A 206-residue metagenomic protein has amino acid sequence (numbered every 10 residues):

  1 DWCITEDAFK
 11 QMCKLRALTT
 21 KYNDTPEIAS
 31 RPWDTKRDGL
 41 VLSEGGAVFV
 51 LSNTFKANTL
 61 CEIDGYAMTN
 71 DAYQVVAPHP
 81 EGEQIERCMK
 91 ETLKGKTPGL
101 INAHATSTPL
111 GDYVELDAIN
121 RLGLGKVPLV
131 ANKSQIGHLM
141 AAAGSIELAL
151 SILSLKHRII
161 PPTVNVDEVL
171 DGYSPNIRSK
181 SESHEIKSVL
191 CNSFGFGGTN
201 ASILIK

Functional and structural regions predicted by a protein language model:
D1, L60-Y66, T97-A103, P128-K133 (+2 more regions): Beta-strand segments within the central parallel beta-sheet cores of soluble alpha/beta enzyme folds
D1-F55, A143-K206: Conserved beta-strand-centric core segments of catalytic alpha/beta enzyme folds
C3-F9, T97-G111, I119, G123-K126: Conserved beta-ketoacyl condensing-enzyme motif
M12, V50, I63, P98 (+4 more regions): Conserved small-residue
C13-I28, Y113-L129: Acidic-glycine-rich active-site phosphate/pyrophosphate-binding loop
N23-L100: Condensing-enzyme catalytic core mediating Claisen C-C bond formation in acyl metabolism
Y73-G82, S107-G123, L139-I146: Short glycine/threonine-rich loop-to-helix capping motif typified by GTGT followed within a few residues by an Asp-Pro
C88-K96, A118, L122, S151 (+1 more regions): Stable alpha-helical structural segments in soluble proteins, enriched in small hydrophobic residues
